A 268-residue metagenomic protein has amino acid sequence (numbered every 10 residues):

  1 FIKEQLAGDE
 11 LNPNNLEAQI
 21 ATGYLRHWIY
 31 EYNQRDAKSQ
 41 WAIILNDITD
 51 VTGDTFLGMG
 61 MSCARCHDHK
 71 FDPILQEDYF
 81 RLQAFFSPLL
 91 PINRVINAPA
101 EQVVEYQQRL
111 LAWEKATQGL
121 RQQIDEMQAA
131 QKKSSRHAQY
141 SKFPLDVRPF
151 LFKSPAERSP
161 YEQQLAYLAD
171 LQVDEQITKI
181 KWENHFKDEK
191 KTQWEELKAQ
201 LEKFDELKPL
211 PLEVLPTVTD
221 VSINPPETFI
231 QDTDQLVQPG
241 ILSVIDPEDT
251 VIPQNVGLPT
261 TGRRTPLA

Functional and structural regions predicted by a protein language model:
F1-Q107, N224-T228, D249, R264-L267: Short, structured secondary-structure elements that scaffold catalytic or ligand/cofactor-binding regions
D9, E17, Y24-H27, N93-A268: Short, functional "switch" segments adjacent to catalytic/cofactor/reactive centers
